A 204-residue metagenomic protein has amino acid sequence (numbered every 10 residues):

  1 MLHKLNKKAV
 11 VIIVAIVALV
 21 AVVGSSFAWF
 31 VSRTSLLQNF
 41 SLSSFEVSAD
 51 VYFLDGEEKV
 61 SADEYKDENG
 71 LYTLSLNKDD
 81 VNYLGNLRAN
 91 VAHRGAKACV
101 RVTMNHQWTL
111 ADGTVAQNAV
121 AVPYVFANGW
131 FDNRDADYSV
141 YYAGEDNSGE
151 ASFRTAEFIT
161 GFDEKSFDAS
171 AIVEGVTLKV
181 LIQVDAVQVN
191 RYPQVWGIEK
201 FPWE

Functional and structural regions predicted by a protein language model:
M1-V51: Gram-positive cell-envelope targeting signals
W29-E204: Surface-exposed, hydrophilic segments of mature proteins
